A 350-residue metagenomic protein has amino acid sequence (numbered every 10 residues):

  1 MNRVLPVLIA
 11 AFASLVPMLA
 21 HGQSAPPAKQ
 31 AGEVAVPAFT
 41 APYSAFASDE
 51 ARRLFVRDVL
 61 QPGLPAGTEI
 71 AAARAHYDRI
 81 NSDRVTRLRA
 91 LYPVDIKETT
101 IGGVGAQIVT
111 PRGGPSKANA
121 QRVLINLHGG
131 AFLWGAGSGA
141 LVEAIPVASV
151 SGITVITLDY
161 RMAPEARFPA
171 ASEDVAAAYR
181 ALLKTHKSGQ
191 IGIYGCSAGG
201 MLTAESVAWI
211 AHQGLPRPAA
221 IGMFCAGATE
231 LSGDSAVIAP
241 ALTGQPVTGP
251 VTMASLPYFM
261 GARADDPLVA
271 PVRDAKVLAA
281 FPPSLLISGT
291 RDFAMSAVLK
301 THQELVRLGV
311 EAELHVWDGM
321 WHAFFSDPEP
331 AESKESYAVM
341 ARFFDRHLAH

Functional and structural regions predicted by a protein language model:
M1-L8: Bacterial N-terminal signal peptides that target proteins for export
R3, G22-Q23: Short, intrinsically disordered or compositionally biased N-terminal tails of bacterial proteins
F12-S14: Core hydrophobic alpha-helical transmembrane segments of single-pass membrane proteins
Q23-A35, F39-T68, T86, A90-H350: Alpha/beta-hydrolase superfamily serine-hydrolase fold, recognizing
T68-R84: Short, basic/low-complexity N-terminal boundary segments at the transition from targeting/disordered tails
